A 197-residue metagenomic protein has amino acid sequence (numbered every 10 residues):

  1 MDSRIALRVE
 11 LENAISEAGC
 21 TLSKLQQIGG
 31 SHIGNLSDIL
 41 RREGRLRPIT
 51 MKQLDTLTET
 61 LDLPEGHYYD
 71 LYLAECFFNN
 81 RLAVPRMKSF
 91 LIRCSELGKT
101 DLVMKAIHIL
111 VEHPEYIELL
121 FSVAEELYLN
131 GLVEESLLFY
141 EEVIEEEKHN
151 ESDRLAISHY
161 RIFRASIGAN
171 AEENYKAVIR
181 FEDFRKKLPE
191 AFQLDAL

Functional and structural regions predicted by a protein language model:
M1-A18: A short, Lys/Arg-rich alpha-helix, primarily the initiator
S3, T50, N79-M87, H113-F121 (+2 more regions): Generic helix N-cap/helix-start motif at coil->alpha-helix transitions
G30-P48, L73-F77: Recognition helix of helix-turn-helix/homeodomain-like DNA-binding domains that insert into the DNA major groove
M51-H67: DNA major-groove recognition helix of helix-turn-helix/homeodomain DNA-binding modules
D62-N79: Short C-terminal boundary/hinge segments that cap the last helix of small helical domains
M87-C94, V123-L127, A156, Y160-S166 (+1 more regions): Conserved small-residue packing positions in alpha-helical repeats and bundles
D101-I109, E135-V143, E172-K186: Alpha-helical repeat scaffolds
E146-L197: Conserved binding/catalytic microenvironments
